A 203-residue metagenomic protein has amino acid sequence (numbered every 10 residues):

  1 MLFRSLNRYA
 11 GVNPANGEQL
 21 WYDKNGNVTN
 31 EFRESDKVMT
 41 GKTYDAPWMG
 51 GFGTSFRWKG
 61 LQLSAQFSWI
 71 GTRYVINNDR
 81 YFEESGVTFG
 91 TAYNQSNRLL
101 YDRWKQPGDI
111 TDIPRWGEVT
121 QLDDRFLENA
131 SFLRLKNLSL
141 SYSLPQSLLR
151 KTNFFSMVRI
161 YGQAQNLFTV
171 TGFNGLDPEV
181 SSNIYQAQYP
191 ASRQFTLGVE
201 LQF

Functional and structural regions predicted by a protein language model:
M1-N16, T91-A92, L100-R103, T169-F203: C-terminal beta-signal and terminal closure region of outer-membrane beta-barrel proteins
M1-Y44: Conserved small-residue
P14, I70-R159: Extracytoplasmic gating/loop element in the C-terminal half of outer-membrane beta-barrel translocons and assembly
W48-G50, K59-L61, S131, F154-V158 (+1 more regions): Outer-envelope beta-barrel architecture signal
G50, W58-G60, W69-R73, N137 (+3 more regions): Transmembrane beta-strands of outer-membrane beta-barrel pores
G51-G53, N137-S141, T196-G198: Membrane-embedded beta-strand positions in outer-membrane beta-barrel channels/transporters
G60-S64, S147-L148: Repeated loop/turn-to-beta-strand initiation elements of outer-membrane beta-barrel proteins
A65, I160-G162, V199: Membrane-embedded beta-strand positions of outer-membrane beta-barrel proteins
